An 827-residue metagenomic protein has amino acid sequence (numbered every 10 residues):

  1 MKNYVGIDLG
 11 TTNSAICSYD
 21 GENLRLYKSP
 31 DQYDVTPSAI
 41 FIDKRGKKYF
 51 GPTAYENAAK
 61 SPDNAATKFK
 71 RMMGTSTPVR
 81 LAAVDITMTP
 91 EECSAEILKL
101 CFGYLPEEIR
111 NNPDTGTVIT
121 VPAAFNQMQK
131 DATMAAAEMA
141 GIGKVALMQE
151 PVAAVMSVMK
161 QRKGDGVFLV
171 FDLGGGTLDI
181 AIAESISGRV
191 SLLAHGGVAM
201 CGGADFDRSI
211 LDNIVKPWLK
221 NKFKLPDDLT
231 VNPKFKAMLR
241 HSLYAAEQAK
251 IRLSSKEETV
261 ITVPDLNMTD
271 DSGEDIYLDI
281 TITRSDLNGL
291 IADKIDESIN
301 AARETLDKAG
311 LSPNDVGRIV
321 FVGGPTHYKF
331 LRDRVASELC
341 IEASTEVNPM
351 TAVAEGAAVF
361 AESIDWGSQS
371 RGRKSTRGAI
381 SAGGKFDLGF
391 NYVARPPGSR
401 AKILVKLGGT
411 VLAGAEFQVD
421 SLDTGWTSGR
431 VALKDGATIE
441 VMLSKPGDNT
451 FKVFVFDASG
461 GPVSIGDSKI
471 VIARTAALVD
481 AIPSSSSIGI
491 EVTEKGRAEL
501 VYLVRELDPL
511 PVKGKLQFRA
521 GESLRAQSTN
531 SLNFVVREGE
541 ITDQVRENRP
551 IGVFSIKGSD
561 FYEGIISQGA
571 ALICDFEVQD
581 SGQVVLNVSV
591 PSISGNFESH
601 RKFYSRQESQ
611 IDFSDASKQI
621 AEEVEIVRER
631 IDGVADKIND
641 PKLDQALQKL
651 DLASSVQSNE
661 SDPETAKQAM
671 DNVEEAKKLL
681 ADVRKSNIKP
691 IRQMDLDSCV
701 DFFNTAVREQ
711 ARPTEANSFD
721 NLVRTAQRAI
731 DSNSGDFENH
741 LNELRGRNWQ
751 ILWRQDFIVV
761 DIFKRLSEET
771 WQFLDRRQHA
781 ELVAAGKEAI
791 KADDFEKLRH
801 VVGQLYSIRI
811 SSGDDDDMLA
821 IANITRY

Functional and structural regions predicted by a protein language model:
M1-T75, V79, T87, E107-Y827: Oxyanion-binding/catalytic loops of NTP- or PPi-dependent enzymes
T87-E96: Conserved AMP-binding/adenylate-forming core of the ANL superfamily
L98, P106-E107: Non-catalytic, mostly N-terminal accessory regions of nucleic-acid modification and defense proteins
